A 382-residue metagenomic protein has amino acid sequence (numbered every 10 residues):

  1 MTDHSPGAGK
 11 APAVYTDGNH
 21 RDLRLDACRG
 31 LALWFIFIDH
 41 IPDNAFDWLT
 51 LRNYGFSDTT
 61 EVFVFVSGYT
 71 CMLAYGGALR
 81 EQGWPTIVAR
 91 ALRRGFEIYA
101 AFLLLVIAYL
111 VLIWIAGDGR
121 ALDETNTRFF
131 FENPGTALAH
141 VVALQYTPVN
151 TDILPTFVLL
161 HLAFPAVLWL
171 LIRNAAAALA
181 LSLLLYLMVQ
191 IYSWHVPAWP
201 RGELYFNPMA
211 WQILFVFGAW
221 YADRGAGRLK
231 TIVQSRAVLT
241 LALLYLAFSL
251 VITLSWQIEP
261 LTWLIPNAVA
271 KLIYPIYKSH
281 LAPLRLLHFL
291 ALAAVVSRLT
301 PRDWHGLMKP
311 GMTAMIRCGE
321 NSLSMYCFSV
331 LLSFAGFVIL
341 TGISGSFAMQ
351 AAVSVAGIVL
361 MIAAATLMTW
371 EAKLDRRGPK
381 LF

Functional and structural regions predicted by a protein language model:
T2-F382: Alpha-helical transmembrane segments and their immediate juxtamembrane cytosolic regions
